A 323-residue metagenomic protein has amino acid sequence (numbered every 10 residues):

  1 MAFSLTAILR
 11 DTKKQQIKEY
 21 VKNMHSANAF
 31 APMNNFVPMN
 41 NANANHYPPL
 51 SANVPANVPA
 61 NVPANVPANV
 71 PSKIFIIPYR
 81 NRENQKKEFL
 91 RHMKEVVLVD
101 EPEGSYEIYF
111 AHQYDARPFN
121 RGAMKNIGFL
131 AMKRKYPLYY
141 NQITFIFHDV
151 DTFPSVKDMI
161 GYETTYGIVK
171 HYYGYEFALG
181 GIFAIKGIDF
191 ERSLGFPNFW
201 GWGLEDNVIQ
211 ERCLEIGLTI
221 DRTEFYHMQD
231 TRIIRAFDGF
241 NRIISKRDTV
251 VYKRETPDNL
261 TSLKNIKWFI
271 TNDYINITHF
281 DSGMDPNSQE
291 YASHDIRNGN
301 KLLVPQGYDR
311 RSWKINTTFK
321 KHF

Functional and structural regions predicted by a protein language model:
A2-T12, Y20, N207-F323: C-terminal catalytic/acceptor-binding lobe
K18, H25-F30, N34, N40-N45 (+6 more regions): Asparagine/serine/threonine-enriched low-complexity, disordered tracts, especially those forming N-linked glycosylation
S72-I74, V208: Cell-envelope/extracellular polymer assembly enzymes that use nucleotide-activated donors
I74-R82: A conserved hydrophobic helix/loop-capping motif in glycosyltransferases and polysaccharide synthases
I76, E107-Y114, T144-D151: Extended hydrophobic secondary-structure segments that form protein cores and membrane-embedded regions
R82-V97: Short, well-formed alpha-helical segments that are part of the catalytic scaffolds of diverse glycosyltransferases
E103-N141: Active-site-proximal specificity loops/subdomain of glycosyltransferases
N120-G122, T144-H148, T152-D248, Y252-K253: Conserved catalytic core of nucleotide-sugar-dependent glycosyltransferases
